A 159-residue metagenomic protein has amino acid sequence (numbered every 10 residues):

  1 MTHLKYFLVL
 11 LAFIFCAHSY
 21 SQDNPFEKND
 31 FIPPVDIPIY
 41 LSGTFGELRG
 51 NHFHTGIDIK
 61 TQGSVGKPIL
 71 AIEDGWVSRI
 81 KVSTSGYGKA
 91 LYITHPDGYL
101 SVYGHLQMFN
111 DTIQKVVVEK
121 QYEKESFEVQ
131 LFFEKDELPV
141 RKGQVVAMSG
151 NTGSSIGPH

Functional and structural regions predicted by a protein language model:
M1-E27: Bacterial Sec-dependent N-terminal signal peptides
S19-A90, T94-L100, Q107-T112, S126-V129 (+3 more regions): Surface-exposed, glycine-biased beta-strand/turn segments
V117-E128: A solvent-exposed, charged loop/short amphipathic helix patch at secondary-structure junctions
